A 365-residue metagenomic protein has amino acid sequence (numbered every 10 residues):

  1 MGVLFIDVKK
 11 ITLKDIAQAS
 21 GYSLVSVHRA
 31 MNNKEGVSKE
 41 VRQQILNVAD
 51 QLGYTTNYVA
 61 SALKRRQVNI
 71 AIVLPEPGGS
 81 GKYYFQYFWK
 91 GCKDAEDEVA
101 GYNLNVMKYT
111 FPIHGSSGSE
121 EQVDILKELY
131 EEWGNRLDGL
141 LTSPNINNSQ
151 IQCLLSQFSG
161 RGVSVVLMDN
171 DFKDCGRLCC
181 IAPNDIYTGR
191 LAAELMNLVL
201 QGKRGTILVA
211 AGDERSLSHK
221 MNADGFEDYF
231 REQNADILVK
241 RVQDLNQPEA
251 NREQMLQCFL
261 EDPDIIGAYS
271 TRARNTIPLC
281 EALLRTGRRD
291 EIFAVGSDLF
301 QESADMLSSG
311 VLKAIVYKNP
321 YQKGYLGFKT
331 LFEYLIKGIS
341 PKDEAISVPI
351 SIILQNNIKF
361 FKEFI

Functional and structural regions predicted by a protein language model:
M1-R66: N-terminal helix-turn-helix DNA-binding module of bacterial transcription factors
V48, E214, F230, N319-I365: Hinge/cleft segment of the Venus flytrap/periplasmic-binding protein
T56-D124: Amphipathic helical "hinge" segments at domain boundaries
Y83-A100, T188-A192, L217-A235, Q254 (+2 more regions): Short, solvent-exposed amphipathic alpha-helices that sit in or adjacent to ligand/effector-binding or catalytic
E96-V123, T206-V209, E227-E249, D264: Short beta-strand elements in bilobed, periplasmic/extracellular small-molecule ligand-binding domains
D138-G160, F226, I237-A304: Hydrophobic alpha-helical
I146-Y187, F300-L312: Flexible loop/hinge segments that line or gate small-molecule binding clefts
C180-I207, N251-E253, L299, S303 (+1 more regions): Hydrophobic alpha-helical segments within soluble ligand-binding/sensing domains
